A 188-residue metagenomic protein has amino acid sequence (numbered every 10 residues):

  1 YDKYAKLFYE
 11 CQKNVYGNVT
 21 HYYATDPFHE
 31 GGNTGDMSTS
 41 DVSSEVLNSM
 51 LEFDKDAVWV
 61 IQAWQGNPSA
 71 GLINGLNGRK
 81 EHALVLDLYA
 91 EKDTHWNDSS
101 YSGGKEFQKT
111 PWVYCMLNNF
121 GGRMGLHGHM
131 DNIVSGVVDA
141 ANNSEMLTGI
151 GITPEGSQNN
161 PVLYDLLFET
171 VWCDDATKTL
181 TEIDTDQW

Functional and structural regions predicted by a protein language model:
Y1-W188: Catalytic-core regions of glycoside hydrolase
